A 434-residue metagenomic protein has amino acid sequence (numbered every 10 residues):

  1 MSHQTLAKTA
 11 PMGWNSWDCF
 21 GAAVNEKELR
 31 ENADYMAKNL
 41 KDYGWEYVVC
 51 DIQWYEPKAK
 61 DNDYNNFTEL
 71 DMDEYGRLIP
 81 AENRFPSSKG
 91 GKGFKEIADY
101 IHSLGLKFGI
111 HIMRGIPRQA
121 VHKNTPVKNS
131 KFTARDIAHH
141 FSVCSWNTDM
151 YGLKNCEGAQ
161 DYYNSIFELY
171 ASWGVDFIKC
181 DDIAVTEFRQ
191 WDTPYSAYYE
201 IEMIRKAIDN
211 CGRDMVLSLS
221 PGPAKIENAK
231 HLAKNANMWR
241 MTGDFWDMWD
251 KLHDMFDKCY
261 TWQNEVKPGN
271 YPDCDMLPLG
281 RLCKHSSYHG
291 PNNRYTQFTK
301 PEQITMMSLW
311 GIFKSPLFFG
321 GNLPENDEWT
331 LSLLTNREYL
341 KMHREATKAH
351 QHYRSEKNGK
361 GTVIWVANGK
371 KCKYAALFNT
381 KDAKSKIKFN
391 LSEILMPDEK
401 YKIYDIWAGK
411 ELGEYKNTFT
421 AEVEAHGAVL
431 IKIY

Functional and structural regions predicted by a protein language model:
P11-S16, E46-D51, K107-I112, D176-D181 (+6 more regions): Structural recognition of the beta-strand scaffold that forms the well-ordered cores of secreted hydrolase catalytic
A37-Q190: Aromatic-lined carbohydrate-binding/catalytic grooves of carbohydrate-active enzymes
K107-V121, R205-I226: Aromatic-lined carbohydrate-recognition surfaces of secreted/lumenal glycan-active proteins
D149-K154, D209-N210, D214-F318, N322: Glycan-recognition surfaces
I304, W310-F313, F318-G320, E356-M396 (+1 more regions): Carbohydrate-binding surface patches
T305-R354: Catalytic cores of secreted or luminal carbohydrate-active enzymes
E393-A408: Solvent-exposed beta-hairpin/edge-strand motifs
E414-Y434: C-terminal beta-strand-rich structural cap/linker in extracellular carbohydrate-active enzymes
